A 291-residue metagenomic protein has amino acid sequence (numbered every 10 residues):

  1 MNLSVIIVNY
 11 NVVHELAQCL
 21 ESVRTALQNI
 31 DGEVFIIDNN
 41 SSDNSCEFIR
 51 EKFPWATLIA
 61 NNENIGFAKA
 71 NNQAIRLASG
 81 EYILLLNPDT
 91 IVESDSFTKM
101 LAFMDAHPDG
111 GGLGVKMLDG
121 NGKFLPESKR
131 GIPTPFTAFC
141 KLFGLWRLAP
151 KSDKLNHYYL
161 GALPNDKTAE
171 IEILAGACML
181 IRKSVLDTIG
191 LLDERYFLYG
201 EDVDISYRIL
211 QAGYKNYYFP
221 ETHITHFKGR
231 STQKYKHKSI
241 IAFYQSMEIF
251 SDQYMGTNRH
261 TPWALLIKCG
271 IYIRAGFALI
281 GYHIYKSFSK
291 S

Functional and structural regions predicted by a protein language model:
M1-T25: N-proximal low-complexity "stem/linker" segments adjacent to membrane-targeting elements
V13, S22, D38-E47, E63: A conserved acidic beta->alpha catalytic loop
A60-A78, K99: Glycine-rich, basic loop-to-helix element that forms the pyrophosphate-binding segment of sugar-nucleotide handling
I83: Short aromatic/hydrophobic "clamp" motif used to bind/position activated sugar donors
I91-E127: Conserved donor NDP-sugar-binding/catalytic core segment of glycosyltransferases
I132-I171: Short, flexible, basic/aromatic active-site loop/helix in glycosyltransferases
P164-H223: A short, conserved alpha-helix in the catalytic core of glycosyltransferases
Y207-Y285: Active-site-adjacent helix/loop segment of glycosyltransferases that harbors family-specific signature motifs
